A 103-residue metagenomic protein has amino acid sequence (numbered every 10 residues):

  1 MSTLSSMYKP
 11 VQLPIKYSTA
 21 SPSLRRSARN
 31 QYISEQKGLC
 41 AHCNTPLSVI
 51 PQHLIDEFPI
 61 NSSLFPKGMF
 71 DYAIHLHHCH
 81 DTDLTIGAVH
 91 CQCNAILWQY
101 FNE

Functional and structural regions predicted by a protein language model:
M1-T3: Short intrinsically disordered terminal tails
S6-L39: Short, charged surface segments at domain edges that flank catalytic/cofactor-binding sites
P22-R26, H90, F101-E103: General structural signal for secondary-structure boundaries
H42-V89, L97, F101: Histidine-centered nuclease catalytic patch
